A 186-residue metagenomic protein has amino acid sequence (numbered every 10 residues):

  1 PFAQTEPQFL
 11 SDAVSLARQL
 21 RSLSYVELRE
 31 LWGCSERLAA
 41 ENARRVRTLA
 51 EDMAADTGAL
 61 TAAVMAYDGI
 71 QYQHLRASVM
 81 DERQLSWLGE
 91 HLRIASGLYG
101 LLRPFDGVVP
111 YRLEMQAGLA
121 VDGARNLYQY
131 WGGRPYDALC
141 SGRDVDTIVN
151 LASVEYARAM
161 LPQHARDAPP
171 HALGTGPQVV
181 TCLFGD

Functional and structural regions predicted by a protein language model:
P1-L113: Near-N-terminal "mature-domain entry" segment
A77-D186: Internal, well-folded beta-alpha domain core
